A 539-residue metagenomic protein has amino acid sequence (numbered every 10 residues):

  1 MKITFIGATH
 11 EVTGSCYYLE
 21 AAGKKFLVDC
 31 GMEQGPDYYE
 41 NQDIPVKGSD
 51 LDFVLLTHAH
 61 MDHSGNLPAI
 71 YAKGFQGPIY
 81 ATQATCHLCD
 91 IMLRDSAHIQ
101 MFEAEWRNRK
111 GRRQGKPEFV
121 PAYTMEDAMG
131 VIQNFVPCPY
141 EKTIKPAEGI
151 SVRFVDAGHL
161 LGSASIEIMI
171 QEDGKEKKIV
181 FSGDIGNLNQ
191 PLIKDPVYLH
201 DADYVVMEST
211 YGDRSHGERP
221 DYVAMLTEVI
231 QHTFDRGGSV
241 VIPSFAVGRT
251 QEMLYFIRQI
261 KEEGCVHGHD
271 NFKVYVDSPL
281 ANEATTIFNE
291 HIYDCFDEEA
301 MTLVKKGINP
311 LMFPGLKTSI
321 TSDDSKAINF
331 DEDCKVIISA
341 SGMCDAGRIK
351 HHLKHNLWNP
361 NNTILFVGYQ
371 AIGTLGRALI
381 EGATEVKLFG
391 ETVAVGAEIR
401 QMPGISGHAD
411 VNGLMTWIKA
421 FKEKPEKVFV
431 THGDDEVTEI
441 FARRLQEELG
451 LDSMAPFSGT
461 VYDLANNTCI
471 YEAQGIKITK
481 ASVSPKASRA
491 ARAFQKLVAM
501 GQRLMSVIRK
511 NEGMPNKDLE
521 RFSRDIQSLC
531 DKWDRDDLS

Functional and structural regions predicted by a protein language model:
M1-L55, S64, Y71-E252, F256-K273: His/Asp/Glu-rich metal-coordinating catalytic cores of metallo-dependent phosphodiesterases/hydrolases acting on
R94-I99, E103-R107, D221-V223, F256-K261 (+4 more regions): Short secondary-structure boundary/capping segments
Q100-E105, I292-K306, K387, I470-R492: A polyampholytic, Gly/Pro-enriched intrinsically disordered region
I150-F154, I287-C295, M415, A465-K477: Short, surface-exposed amphipathic charged segments that create phosphate/polyanion-binding patches used for binding
V229-T374, V386-K387, V437-E439, R444-E448 (+2 more regions): Hard-cation-handling environments
N359, D434-T479: C-terminal, active-site-flanking charged/polar segments
K387-I418: Generic long, charged, amphipathic alpha-helical segments
G459-D518: Charged, amphipathic alpha-helical linkers/stalks
